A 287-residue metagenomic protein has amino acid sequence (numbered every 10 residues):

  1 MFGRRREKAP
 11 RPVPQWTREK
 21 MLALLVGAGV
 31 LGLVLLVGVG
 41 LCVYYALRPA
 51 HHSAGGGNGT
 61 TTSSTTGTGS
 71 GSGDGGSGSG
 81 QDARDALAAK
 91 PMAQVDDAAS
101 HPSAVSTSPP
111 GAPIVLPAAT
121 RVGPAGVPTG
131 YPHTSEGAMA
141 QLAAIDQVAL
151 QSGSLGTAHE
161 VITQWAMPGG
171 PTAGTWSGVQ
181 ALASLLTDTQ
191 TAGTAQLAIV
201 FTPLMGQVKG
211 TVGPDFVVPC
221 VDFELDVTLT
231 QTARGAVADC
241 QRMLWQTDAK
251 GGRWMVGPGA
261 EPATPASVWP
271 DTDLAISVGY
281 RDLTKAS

Functional and structural regions predicted by a protein language model:
M1-A23: Terminal targeting segments of Actinobacterial cell-envelope proteins
M1-R6, L155-T247, M255-R281: Structured, amphipathic secondary-structure segments that form assembly/contact surfaces in multi-subunit
R18, G27, L31, G130: Conserved aromatic-histidine-acidic binding/catalytic patches
A28-G40: Hydrophobic membrane-insertion alpha-helices, especially the h-region of bacterial N-terminal signal peptides
V39-Q141: Juxtamembrane and targeting peptides
P109-L186: Core segments of small alpha/beta cavity-forming domains
K285-S287: Short, solvent-exposed mixed-charge patches
